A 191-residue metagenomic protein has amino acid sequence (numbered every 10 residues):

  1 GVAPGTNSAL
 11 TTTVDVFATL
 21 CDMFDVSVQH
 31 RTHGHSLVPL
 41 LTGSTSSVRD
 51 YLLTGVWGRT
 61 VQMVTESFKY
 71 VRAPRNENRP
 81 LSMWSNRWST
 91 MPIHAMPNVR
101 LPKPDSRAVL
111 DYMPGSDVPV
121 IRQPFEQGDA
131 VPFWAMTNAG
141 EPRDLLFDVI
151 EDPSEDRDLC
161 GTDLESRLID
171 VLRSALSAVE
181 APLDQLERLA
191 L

Functional and structural regions predicted by a protein language model:
G1-R31, H35-S46, R72-P74: Substrate-binding rim/cap in mid-to-C-terminal beta-strand-loop elements of soluble/periplasmic
S8-T11, C160-L164: Short alpha-helix boundary/capping segments
T11-A18, T32-H35, T65, E141-D144 (+3 more regions): A structural signal for well-ordered alpha-helical segments within the folded catalytic domains of diverse enzymes
F17-C21, D25, V38, V71 (+3 more regions): Non-transmembrane alpha-helical segments in soluble domains of secreted/periplasmic/extracellular proteins
S47, G55-W57: Residues that act as N-cap/strand-start positions at coil-to-secondary-structure junctions
D50-L53, R167, L183, L189-A190: WW-domain-binding short linear motifs
W57-C160: C-terminal, low-complexity/hydrophilic appendages and adjacent surface loops of extracellular/periplasmic anionic
S174-Q185: Bilobed periplasmic-binding protein-like "clamshell/Venus-flytrap" ligand-binding domains
